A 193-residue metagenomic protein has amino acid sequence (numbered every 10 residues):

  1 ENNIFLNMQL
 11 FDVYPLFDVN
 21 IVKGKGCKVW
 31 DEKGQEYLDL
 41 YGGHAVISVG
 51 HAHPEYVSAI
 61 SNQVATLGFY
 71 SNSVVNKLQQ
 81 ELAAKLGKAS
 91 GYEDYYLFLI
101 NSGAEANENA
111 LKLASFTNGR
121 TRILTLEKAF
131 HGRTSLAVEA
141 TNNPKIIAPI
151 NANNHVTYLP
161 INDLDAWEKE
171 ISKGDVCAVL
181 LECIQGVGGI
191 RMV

Functional and structural regions predicted by a protein language model:
E1-K28, L40, K85: Active-site-adjacent loop/helix segments that line or gate small-molecule/cofactor pockets in enzymes
L10, E36-R120: Glycine-rich loop-to-alpha-helix module at the N-terminal edge of alpha/beta enzyme cores
E32-K33: Residue-level recognition of short loop/turn positions
L38-Y41, A178-Q185: Short beta-strands and strand-loop turn motifs
G42, I150-N154, Q185: Short glycine-enriched loop/turn motifs at secondary-structure junctions
G68, T134, V187-G189: A short acidic, helix-capping loop that chelates divalent metal ions and anchors anionic groups
A84-A178: PLP-dependent aspartate aminotransferase-fold enzymes
K169, I184-V193: Active-site core of PLP-dependent enzymes with the aminotransferase class I/II
